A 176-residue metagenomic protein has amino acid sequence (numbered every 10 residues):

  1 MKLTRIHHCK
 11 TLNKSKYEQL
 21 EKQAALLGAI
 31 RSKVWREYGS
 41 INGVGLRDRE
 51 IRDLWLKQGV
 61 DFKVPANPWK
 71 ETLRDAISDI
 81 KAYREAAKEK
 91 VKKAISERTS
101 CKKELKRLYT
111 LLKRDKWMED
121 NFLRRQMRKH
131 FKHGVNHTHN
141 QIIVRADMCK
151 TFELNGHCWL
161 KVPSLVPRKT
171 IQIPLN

Functional and structural regions predicted by a protein language model:
M1-N176: Nucleic-acid substrate recognition interfaces
